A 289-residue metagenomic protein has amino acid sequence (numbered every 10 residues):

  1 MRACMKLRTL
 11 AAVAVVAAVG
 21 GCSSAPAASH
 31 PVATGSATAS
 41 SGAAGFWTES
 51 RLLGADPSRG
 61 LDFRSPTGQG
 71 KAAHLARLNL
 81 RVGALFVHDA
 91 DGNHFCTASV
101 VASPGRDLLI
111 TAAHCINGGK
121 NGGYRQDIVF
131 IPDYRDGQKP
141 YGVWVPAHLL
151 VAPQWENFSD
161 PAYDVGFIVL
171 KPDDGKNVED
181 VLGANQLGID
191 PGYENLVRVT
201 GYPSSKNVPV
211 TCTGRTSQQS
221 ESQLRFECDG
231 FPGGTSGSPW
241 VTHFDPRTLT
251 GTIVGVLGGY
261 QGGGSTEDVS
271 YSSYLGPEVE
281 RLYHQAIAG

Functional and structural regions predicted by a protein language model:
M1-V15: N-terminal export and membrane-targeting signals
A3, C22-S103, Q285-G289: Protease-domain processing segments flanking chymotrypsin-fold serine proteases, especially trypsin-like
G68-A90, V101-A102, N117, G122-G123 (+1 more regions): Conserved catalytic-core segment of clan PA serine endopeptidases
T111: Cytochrome P450 catalytic-core helices
C115-I116, Y134-G137, P172-G175, S204-S205 (+2 more regions): Acidic glycine-/aspartate-rich tracts in secreted/extracellular proteins
P146-A147, P161-G234: Chymotrypsin/trypsin-fold serine protease catalytic domain
G230-V256: Catalytic nucleophile loop of clan PA
V254, Y260-G289: C-terminal cap/linker of serine protease catalytic domains
